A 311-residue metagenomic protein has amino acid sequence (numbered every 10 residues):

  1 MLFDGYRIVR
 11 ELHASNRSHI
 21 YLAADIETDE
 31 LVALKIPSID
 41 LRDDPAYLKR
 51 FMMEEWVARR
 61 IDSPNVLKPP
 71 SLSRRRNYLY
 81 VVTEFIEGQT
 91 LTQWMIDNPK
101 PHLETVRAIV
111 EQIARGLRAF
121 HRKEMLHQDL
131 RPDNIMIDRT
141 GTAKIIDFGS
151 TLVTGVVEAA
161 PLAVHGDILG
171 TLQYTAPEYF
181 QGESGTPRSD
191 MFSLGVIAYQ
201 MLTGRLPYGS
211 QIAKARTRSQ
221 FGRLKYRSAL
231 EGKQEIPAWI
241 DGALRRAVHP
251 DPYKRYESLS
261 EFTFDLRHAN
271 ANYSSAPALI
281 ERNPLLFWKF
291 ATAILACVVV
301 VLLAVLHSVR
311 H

Functional and structural regions predicted by a protein language model:
H13, M53, D62-N65, I168: Flexible N-lobe loop architecture of eukaryotic-like protein kinase catalytic domains
S38-R60: AlphaC helix of the eukaryotic protein kinase fold
L72: Activation-segment/catalytic-loop signature of the eukaryotic protein kinase fold
R76-T90, W94: Conserved short submotifs of the Hanks-type protein kinase catalytic core that shape the nucleotide-binding pocket
I109-V110: Activation segment signature within eukaryotic-like protein kinase domains
R115-M125: Protein kinase catalytic-loop region centered on the HRD/HxD motif
T171-Y273: C-terminal lobe helix-coil module of Hanks-type protein kinase domains
